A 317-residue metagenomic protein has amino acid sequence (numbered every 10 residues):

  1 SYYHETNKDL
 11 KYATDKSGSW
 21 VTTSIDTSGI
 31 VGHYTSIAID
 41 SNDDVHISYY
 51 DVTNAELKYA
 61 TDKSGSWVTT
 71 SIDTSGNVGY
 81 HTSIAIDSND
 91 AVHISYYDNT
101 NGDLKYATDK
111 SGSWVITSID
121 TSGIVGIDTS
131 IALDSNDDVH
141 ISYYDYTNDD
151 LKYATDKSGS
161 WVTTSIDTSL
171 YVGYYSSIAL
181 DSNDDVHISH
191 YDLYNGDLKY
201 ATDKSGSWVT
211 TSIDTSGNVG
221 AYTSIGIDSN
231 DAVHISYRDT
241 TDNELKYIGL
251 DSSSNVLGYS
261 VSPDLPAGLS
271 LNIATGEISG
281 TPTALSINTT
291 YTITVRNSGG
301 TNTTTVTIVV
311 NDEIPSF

Functional and structural regions predicted by a protein language model:
S1-S253: Extracellular, repeat-based ectodomains that mediate carbohydrate processing or recognition
G249, P282, V295-N297: Hydrophobic beta-strand positions in extracellular immunoglobulin-like domains
G258-S270: Short, solvent-exposed loop/linker segments at beta-strand-coil boundaries, enriched for Pro/Gly and Ser/Thr
Y259, I278-P282, I287: Conserved glycine-centered beta-strand/turn positions repeated across beta-sheet architectures
A267-P282: Strand-loop-strand motifs at the edges of beta-sheets in extracellular beta-sandwich domains
S286-S298: A short beta-strand micro-motif common to beta-rich folds, especially ectodomain repeats
G300-D312: C-terminal edge beta-strand
E313-F317: Proline-enriched interdomain boundary motifs that mark the N-terminal boundary and often initiate the first structured
